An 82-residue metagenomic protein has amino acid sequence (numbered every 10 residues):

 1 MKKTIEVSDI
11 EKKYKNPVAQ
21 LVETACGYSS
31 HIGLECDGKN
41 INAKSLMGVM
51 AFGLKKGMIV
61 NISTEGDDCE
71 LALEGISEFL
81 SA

Functional and structural regions predicted by a protein language model:
E6, S29, A51-A82: C-terminal structural segments of small proteins and small subunits
E6-N42, M47, A51-F52: Compact, glycine-rich, soluble single-domain proteins
